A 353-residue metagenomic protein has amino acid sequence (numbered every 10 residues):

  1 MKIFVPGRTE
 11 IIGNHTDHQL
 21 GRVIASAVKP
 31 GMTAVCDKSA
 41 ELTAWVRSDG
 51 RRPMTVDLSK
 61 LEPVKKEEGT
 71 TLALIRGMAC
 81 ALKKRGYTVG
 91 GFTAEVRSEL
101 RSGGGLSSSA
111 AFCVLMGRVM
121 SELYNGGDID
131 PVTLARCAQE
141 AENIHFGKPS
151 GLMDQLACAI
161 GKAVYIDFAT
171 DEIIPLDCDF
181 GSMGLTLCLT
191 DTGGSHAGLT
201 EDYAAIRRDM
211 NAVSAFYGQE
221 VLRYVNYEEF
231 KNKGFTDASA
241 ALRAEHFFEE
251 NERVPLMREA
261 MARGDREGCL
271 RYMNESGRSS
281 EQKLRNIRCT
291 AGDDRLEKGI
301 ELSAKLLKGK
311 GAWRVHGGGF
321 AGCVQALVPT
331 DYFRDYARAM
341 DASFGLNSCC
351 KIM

Functional and structural regions predicted by a protein language model:
M1-R22, E68-G181, L307, Y332-R338 (+1 more regions): Gly/Ser-rich oxyanion-binding loop with an adjacent helix/lid that shapes the negatively charged ligand pocket
M1-R8, I12, T33-T70, Y165-R314 (+1 more regions): C-terminal nucleotide
L20-A40, I160: Structural signature of FAD isoalloxazine-binding scaffolds in flavoprotein oxidoreductases
I24-A25, A312-G318: Short, flexible, solvent-exposed loop/turn segments with mixed acidic/basic and small polar residues
I24-S26, L156, V324: His/acidic/aromatic-lined binding-pocket segments of jelly-roll/cupin-type domains and related regulatory beta-sandwich
G318-Q325: N-terminal pre-core extensions flanking Radical SAM catalytic domains
